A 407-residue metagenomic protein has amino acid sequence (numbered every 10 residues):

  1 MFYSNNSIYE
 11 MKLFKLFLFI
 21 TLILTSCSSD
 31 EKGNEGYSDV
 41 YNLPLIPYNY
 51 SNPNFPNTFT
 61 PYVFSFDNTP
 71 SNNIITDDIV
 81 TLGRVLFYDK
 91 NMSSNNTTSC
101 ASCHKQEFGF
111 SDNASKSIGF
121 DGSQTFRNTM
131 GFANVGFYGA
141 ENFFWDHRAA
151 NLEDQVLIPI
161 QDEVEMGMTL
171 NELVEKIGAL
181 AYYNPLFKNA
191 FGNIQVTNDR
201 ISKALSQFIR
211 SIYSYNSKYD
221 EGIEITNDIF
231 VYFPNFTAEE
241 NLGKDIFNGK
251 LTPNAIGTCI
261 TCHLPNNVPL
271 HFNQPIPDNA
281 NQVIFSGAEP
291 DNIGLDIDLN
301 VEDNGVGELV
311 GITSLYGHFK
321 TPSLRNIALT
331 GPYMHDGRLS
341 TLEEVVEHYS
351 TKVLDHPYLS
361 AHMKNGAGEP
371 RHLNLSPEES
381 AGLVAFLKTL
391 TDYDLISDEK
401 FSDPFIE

Functional and structural regions predicted by a protein language model:
M1-M11: N-terminal secretory signal peptides that target proteins for export/translocation
K12-F19: Sec-dependent signal peptide recognition, specifically the positively charged N-region followed immediately by
L24-S26: C-terminal motif of bacterial Sec signal peptides marking the signal peptidase cleavage site
S28-E31: Bacterial signal peptide processing site
G33-I158, D220-S340, E344-H348, L354-Y358 (+1 more regions): Short glycine/threonine-rich turn/loop motifs
E153-E165, N171-V174: Surface-exposed coil loops of outer-membrane beta-barrel proteins
E165, Y183, S211-V231: Short His/Asp/Glu-rich catalytic/ion-coordination signatures at enzyme active sites or charged loops
L170-N189, N193-S217, K320, A328 (+1 more regions): C-terminal capping alpha-helices of c-type cytochrome domains
